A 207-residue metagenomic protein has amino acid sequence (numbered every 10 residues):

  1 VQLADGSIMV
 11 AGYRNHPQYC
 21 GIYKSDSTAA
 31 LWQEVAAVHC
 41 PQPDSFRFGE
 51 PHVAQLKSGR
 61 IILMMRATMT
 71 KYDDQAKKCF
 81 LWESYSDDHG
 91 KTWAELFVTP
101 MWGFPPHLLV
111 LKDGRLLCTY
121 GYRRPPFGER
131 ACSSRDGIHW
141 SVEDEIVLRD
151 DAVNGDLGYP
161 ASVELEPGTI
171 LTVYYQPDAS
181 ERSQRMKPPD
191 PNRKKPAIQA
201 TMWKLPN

Functional and structural regions predicted by a protein language model:
V1-N207: Asp-box/BNR beta-propeller blade signature and adjacent active/binding-site loops in extracellular glycan-interacting
